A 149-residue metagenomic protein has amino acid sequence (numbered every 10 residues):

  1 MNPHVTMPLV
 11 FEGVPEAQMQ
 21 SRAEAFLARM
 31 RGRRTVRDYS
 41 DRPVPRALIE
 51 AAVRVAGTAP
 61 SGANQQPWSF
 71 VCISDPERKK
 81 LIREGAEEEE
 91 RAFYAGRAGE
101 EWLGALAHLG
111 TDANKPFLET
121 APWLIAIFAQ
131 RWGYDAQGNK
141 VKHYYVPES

Functional and structural regions predicted by a protein language model:
M1-A51, K80-E84, A92-A95: N-terminal accessory segments that position/regulate proteins before the catalytic core
G13, V36-Y39, G57, S69 (+1 more regions): A general structural-boundary detector
A52-A56: Amphipathic alpha-helical coiled-coil segments that mediate homodimerization and allosteric signal transmission
G57-N64: Glycine-rich phosphate/pyrophosphate-binding beta-alpha loops
Q66-S149: Glycine/small-residue-rich phosphate/adenosyl-binding loop
